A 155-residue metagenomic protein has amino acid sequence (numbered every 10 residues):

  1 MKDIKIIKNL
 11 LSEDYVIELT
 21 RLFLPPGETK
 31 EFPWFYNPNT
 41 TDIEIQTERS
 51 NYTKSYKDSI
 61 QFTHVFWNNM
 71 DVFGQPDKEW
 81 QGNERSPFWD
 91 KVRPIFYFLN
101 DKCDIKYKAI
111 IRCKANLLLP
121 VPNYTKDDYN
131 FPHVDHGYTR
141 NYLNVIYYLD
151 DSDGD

Functional and structural regions predicted by a protein language model:
M1-Y107: Non-heme Fe(II)/2-oxoglutarate
V72, P76-D155: Catalytic core of non-heme Fe(II) oxygenases with the double-stranded beta-helix
